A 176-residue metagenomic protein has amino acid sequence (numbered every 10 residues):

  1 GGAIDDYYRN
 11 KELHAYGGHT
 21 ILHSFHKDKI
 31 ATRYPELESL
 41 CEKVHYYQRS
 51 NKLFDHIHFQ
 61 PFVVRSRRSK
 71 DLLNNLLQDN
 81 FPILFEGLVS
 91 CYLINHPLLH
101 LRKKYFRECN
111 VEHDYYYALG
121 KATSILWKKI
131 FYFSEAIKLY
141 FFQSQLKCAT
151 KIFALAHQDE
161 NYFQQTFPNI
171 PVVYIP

Functional and structural regions predicted by a protein language model:
G1-H45, Q78-N80: N-terminal subdomain of nucleotide-sugar transferases
F25, F85-G87, C109, A154-A156: Replace "coordinates the UDP/GDP/TDP-sugar" with "coordinates nucleotide-activated sugar donors
D28, V89-S90, Q158-E160: Alpha-helix capping/helix-boundary segments
E42-L72, S124-Y132: A short, charged, and often flexible helix/loop element on the N-terminal side of the glycosyltransferase catalytic
K70-N74, E112-D114, K128-I152: Membrane-proximal helix-turn-helix segments that form the acceptor-binding/catalytic region of lipid-linked
L73-Y92, K103-Y105, K151: Short N-terminal targeting/anchoring amphipathic segment
P82-I83, L99-G120: Active-site proximal beta-strand in glycosyltransferases
L98-R102, C148-L155, E160-P176: Helix-loop-beta element that forms the nucleotide-linked donor phosphate-binding surface in glycosyltransferases
